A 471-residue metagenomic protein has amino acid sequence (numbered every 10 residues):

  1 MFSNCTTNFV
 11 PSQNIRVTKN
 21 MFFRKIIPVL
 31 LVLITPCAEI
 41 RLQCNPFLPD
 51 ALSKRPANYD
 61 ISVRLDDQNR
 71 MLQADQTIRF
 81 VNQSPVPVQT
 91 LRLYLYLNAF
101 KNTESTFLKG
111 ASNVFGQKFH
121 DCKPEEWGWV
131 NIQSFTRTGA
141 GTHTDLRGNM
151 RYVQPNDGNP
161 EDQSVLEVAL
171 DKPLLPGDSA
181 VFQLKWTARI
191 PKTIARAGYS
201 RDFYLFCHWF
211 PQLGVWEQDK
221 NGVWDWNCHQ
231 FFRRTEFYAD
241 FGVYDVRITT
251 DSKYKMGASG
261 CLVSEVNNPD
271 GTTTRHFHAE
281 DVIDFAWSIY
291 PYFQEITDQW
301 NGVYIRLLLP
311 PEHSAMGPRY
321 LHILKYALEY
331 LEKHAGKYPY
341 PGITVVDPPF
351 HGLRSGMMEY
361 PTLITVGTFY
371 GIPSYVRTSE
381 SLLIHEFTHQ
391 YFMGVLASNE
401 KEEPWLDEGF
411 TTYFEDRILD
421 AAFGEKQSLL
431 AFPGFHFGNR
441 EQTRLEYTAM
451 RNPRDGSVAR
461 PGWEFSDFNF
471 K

Functional and structural regions predicted by a protein language model:
P28-P36: Bacterial N-terminal signal peptides
I40-Q73, S200, R460: N-terminal, polar/Ser/Thr-rich
F80-S84: Asparagine-centered strand-capping/turn motif at beta-strand->loop junctions
V114-A140, G158-D171, V181-S288, Y292: Extended, low-hydrophobicity, Ser/Thr/Pro/Gly-biased non-transmembrane segments
L213-W226, R234-I384, Y413, E425 (+1 more regions): Hydrophobic helix-coil surface modules that form long, contiguous segments used for peptide/substrate interaction
H322-K325, T365-G438: Zinc-dependent metallopeptidase catalytic helix centered on the HExxH motif and its immediate flanking segment
M357, E408-K471: Acidic/His/Gly-enriched intrinsically disordered linker/tail segments that often contain short helix/coil "MoRF-like"
